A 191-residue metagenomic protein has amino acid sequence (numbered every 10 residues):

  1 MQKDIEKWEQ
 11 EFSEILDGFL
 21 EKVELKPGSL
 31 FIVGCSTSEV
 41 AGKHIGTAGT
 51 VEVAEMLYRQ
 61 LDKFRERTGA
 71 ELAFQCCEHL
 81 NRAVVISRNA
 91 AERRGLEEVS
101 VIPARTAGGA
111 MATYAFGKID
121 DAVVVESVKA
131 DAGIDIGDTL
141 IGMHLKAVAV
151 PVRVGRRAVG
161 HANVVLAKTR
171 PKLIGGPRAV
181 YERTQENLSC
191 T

Functional and structural regions predicted by a protein language model:
M1-F31, V51-F64: N-terminal glycine-/serine-/threonine-rich phosphate-binding loop
D17, E21-E24, D62, E66 (+3 more regions): Generic secondary-structure signature for well-ordered alpha-helical cores
V23-L25, A107, R153-A158: Solvent-exposed alpha-helices and their adjacent loops that cap or buttress functional pockets in soluble metabolic
F31-G34, V165: Structural motif
V33-S38, Q75: Glycine-rich beta-strand-to-loop/alpha-helix junction loops that act as flexible
I45-V51: Short glycine-enriched, charge-decorated loop/helix-capping segments at active-site entrances that position
T68-G137: Ligand-binding beta-strand-loop-alpha-helix segment within the catalytic cores of soluble metabolic enzymes
T113, G117-T191: Glycine-rich, aromatic-bearing surface loops/beta-hairpins
